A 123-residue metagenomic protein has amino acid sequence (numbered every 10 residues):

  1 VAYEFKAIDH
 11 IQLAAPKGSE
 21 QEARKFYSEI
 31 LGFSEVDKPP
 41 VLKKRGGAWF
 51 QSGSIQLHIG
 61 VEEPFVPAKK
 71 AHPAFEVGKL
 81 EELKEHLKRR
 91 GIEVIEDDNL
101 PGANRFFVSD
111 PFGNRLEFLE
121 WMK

Functional and structural regions predicted by a protein language model:
V1-K6, R90-K123: Vicinal oxygen chelate
V1-R24, A71-P73: N-terminal beta-strand motif that seeds the catalytic metal site of vicinal oxygen chelate
L13-Q56: Core segments of cupin and vicinal oxygen chelate
L42-G46, P67-K69, L100-N104: Short acidic/glycine-enriched loop/turn segments that link adjacent beta-strands
H58-G60, L116-E117: Conserved beta-strand in the GNAT
K69-L87: Mid-chain, well-packed structural core segment of small domains
